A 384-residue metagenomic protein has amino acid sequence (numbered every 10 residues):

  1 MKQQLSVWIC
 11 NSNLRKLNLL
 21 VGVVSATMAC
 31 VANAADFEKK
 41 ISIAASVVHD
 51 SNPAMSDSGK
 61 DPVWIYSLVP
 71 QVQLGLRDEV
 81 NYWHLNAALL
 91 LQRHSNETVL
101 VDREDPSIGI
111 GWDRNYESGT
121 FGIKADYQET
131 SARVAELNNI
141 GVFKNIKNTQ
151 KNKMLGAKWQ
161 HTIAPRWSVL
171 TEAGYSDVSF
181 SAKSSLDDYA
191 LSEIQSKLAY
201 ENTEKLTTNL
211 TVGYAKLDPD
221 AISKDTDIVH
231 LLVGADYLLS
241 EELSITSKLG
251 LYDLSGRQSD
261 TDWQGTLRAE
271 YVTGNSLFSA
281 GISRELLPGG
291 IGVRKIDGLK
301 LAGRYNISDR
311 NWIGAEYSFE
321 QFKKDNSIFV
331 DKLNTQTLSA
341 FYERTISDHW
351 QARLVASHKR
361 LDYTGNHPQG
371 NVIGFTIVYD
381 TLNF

Functional and structural regions predicted by a protein language model:
A34-S95, D113, G122-K124, A157-Q160 (+5 more regions): Outer-membrane beta-barrel initiation region
K39-A45, W83-A87, F121-I123, V169-T171 (+9 more regions): Transmembrane beta-strands of outer-membrane beta-barrel proteins
A45-P53, L76-V80, L89-S95, Y116-S118 (+9 more regions): Transmembrane beta-strands of outer-membrane beta-barrel pores
M55-D61, S95-V101, V142-N148, K158 (+7 more regions): Outer-membrane beta-barrel domain signature
P62-L68, D102-P106, T149-K153, D188-I194 (+5 more regions): Residues that define the transmembrane beta-barrel architecture of outer-membrane proteins
Q71-Q73, G109-G111, G156-K158, K197 (+5 more regions): Outer-membrane beta-barrel architecture
L76-V80, D113-S118, H161-W167, Y200-L206 (+5 more regions): Outer-membrane beta-barrel strand-turn architecture
E343-R344, Q351, V355, P368-F384: Outer-membrane beta-barrel "beta-signal"
